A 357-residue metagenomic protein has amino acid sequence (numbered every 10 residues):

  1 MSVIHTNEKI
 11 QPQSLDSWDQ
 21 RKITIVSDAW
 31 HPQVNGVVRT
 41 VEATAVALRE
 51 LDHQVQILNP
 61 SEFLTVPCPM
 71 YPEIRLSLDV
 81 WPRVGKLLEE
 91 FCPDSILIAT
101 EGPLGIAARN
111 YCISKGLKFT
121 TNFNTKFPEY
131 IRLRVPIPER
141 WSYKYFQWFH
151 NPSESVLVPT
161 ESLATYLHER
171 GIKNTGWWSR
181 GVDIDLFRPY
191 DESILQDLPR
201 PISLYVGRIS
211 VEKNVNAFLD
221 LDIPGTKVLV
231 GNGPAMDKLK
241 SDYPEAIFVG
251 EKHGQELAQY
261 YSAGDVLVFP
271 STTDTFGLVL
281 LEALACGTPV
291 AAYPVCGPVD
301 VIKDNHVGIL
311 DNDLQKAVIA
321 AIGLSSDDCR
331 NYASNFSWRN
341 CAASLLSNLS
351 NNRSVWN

Functional and structural regions predicted by a protein language model:
K118-T120, E129-W148, V158: Nucleotide-sugar donor phosphate/pyrophosphate-binding loop at the beta->alpha transition of glycosyltransferases
K144-Y190: Donor nucleotide-sugar binding/catalytic pocket of nucleotide-sugar-dependent glycosyltransferases
H150, E251, Q259-G264, L345: Short alpha-helical donor nucleotide-sugar binding micro-motif in glycosyltransferases
L195-V230: Conserved donor-binding/catalytic core segment of Leloir-type glycosyltransferases
D237-Q255: Nucleotide-activated donor-binding/catalytic signature segment of Leloir-type glycosyltransferases, i.e., the conserved
T272: Aromatic "clamp/platform" in nucleotide-sugar-dependent glycosyltransferases that forms part of the donor/acceptor
P289-A292: Short hydrophobic beta-strand element within catalytic cores of glycosyltransferases and related nucleotide-activated
G323-N357: A charged, aromatic-enriched C-terminal amphipathic alpha-helix characteristic of glycosyltransferases across folds
